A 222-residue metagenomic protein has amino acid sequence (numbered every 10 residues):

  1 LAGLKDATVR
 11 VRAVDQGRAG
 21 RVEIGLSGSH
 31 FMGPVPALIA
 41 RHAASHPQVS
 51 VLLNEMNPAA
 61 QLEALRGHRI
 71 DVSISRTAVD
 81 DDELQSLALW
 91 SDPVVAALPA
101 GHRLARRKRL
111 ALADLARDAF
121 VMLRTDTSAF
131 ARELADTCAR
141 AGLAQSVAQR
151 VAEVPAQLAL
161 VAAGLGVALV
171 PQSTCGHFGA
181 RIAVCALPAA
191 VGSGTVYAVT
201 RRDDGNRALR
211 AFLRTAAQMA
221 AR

Functional and structural regions predicted by a protein language model:
L1, A113, T195, V199-R222: Extended ligand-binding regions for polar small-molecule ligands
L1-A13: Alpha-helical "hinge/linker" immediately C-terminal to small N-terminal DNA-binding modules
D6, R41, E63-A64, A88 (+3 more regions): Well-formed, non-transmembrane alpha-helical positions, independent of function
V9, A19-D82, V151: Central regulatory/effector-binding core of bacterial HTH transcription factors
Q16, D81-F120, R207-R210: Flexible hinge/capping segments at coil-to-helix
N57-I70, S75-R76, D126-C185: Hydrophobic hinge/microswitch elements
D82-A88, D92-P93, A97, R107 (+1 more regions): Beta-alpha-beta core module
F120-A141, A163, N206-R214, A220-R222: Secondary-structure junction motif
